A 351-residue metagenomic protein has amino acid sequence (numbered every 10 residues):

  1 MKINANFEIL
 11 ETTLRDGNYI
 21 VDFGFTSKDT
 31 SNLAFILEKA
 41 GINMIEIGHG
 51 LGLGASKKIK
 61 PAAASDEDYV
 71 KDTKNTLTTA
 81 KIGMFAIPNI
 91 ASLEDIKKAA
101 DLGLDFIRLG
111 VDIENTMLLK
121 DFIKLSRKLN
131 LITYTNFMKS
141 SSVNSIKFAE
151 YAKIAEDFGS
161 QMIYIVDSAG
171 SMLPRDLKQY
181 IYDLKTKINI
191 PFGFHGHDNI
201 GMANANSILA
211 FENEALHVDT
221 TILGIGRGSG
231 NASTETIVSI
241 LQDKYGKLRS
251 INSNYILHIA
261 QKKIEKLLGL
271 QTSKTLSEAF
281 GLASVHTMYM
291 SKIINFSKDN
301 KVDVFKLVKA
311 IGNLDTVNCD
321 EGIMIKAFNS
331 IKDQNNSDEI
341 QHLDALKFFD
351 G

Functional and structural regions predicted by a protein language model:
M1-G351: Catalytic cores and adjacent flexible loops of soluble metabolic enzymes that perform enolate/carbanion chemistry on
